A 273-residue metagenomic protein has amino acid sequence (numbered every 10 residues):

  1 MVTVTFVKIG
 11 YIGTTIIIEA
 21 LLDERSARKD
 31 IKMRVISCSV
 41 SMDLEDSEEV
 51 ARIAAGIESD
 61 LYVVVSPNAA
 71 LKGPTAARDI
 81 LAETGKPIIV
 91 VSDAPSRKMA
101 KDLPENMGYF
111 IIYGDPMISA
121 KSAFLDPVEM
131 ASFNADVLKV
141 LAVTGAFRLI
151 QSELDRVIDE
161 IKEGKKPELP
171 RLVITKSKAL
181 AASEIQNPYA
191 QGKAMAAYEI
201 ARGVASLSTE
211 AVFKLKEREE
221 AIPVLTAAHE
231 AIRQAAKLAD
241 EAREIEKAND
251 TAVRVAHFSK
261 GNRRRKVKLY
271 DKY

Functional and structural regions predicted by a protein language model:
M1-S59, S66-Y273: Anaerobic metallocofactor- and corrinoid-dependent redox/one-carbon enzyme cores, especially those from methanogenesis
